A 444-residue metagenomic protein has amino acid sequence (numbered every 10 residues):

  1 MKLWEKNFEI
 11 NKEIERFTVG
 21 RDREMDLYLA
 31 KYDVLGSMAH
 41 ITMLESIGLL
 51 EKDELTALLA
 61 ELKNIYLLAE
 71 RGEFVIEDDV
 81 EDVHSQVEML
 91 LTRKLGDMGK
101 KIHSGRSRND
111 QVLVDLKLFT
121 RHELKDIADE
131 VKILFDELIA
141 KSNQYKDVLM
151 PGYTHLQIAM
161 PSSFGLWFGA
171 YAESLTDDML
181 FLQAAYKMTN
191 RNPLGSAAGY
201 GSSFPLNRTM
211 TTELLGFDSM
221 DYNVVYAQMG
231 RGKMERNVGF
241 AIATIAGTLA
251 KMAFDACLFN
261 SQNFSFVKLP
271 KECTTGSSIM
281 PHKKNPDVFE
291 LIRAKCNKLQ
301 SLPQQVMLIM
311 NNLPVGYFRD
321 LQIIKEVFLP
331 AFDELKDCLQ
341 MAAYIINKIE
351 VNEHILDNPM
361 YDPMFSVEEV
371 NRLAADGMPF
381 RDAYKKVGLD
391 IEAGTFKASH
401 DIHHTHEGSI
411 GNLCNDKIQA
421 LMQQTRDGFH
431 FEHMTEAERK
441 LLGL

Functional and structural regions predicted by a protein language model:
M1-G201, L206-T212, S219, T275-G276 (+3 more regions): A helix-coil-helix interface module used to build multimeric assemblies and to scaffold catalytic/cofactor sites
M1-G36, D97-M98, S265, M280-L444: Glycine-rich cofactor/substrate-binding loops
T42, S46, L67-F74, T92 (+17 more regions): Charged/polar positions within long, soluble alpha-helices
T42-L50, L166, R236-T244, E369-D376: Short, well-ordered beta-strand elements within core beta-sheets of diverse protein domains
D53-L58, I133, L182, F259-N263 (+3 more regions): Short alpha-helical "patches" and their helix-cap loops
L58-L59, L215, K271-C273, M360 (+1 more regions): A general structural motif at alpha-helix termini
A60-L68, M229-G232, L389-G394: A short structural micro-motif
K117-L124, A128-D129, N143, P151 (+3 more regions): Charged, flexible cofactor/metal-binding loops and thiol motifs
